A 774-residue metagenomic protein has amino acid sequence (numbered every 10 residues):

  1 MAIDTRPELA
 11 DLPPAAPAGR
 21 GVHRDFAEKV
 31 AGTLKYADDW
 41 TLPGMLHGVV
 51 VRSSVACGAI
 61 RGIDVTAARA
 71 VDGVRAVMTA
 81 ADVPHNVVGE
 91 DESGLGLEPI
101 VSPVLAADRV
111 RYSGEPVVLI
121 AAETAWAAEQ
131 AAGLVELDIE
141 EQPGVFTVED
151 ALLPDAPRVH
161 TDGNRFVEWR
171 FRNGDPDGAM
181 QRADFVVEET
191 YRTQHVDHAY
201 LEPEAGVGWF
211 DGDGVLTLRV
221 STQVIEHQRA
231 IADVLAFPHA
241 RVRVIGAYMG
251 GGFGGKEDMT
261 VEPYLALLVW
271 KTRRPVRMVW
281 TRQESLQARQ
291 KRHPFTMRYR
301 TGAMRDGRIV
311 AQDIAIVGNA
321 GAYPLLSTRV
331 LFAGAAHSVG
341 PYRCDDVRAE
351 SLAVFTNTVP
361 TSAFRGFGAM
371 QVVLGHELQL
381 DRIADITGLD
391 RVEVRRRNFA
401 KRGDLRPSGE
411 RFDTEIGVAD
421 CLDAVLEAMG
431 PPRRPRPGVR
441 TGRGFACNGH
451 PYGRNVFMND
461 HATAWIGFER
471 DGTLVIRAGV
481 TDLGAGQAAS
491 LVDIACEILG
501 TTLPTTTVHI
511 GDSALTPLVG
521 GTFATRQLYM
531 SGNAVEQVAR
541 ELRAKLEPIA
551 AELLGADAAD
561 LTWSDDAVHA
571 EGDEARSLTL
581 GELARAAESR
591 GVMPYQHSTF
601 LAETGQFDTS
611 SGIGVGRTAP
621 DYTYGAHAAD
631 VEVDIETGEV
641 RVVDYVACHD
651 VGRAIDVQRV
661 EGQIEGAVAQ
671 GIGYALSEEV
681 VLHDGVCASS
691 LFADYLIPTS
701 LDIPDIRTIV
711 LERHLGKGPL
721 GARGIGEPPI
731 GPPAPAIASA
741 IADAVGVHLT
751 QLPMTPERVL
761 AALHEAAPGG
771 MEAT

Functional and structural regions predicted by a protein language model:
M1-E168, V186-E189: Flexible, low-hydrophobicity surface segments
G19, R24-A31, G94-L95, I100 (+5 more regions): Glycine-rich loop/linker segments at domain edges
R24-E28, G133-E140, G144-F146, I225 (+5 more regions): Extended active-site and interfacial segments that coordinate phosphate-rich ligands in large catalytic machineries
A80-A81, F237-R241, K271-V276, R305 (+3 more regions): C-terminal catalytic domains of large/alpha subunits in multi-subunit enzymes
V87-S93, A131-L134, S221, R229-I231 (+13 more regions): Short acidic, glycine/serine/threonine-rich loops at helix termini
D108-R109, P238-I245, W270-T281, S285-A288: Conserved catalytic cysteine-centered active-site region of acyl-thioester-dependent Claisen-condensing enzymes
D155-L235, F399-T473, A688-D702, R707-V710: Helix-loop-helix junctions that connect adjacent transmembrane helices in secondary transporters/permeases, recognized
R229, Y248, G252-R273, R277-V279 (+1 more regions): Thiamine diphosphate
